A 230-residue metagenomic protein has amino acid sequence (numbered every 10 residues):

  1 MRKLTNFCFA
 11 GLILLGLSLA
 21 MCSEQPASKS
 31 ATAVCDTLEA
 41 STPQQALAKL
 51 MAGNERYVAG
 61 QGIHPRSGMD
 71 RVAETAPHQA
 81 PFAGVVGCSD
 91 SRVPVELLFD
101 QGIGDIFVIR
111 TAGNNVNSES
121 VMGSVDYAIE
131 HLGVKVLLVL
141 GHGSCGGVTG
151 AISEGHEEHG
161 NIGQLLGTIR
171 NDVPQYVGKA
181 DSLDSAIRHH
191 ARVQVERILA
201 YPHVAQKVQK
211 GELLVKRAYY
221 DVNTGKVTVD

Functional and structural regions predicted by a protein language model:
M1-F9: Bacterial N-terminal signal peptides that target proteins for export
A10-A20: Bacterial N-terminal signal peptides
C22-A80, I103, N114-L132, T149-D230: Divalent-metal-activated hydrolytic enzyme cores
G87-V93, A112-N115, H142: Short glycine-enriched loops at secondary-structure junctions
R92-I109: Catalytic core of membrane glycerolipid acyltransferases/transacylases, capturing the structured, soluble-facing
V139: Conserved functional hotspot residues or short segments at active or partner-binding sites across diverse domains
